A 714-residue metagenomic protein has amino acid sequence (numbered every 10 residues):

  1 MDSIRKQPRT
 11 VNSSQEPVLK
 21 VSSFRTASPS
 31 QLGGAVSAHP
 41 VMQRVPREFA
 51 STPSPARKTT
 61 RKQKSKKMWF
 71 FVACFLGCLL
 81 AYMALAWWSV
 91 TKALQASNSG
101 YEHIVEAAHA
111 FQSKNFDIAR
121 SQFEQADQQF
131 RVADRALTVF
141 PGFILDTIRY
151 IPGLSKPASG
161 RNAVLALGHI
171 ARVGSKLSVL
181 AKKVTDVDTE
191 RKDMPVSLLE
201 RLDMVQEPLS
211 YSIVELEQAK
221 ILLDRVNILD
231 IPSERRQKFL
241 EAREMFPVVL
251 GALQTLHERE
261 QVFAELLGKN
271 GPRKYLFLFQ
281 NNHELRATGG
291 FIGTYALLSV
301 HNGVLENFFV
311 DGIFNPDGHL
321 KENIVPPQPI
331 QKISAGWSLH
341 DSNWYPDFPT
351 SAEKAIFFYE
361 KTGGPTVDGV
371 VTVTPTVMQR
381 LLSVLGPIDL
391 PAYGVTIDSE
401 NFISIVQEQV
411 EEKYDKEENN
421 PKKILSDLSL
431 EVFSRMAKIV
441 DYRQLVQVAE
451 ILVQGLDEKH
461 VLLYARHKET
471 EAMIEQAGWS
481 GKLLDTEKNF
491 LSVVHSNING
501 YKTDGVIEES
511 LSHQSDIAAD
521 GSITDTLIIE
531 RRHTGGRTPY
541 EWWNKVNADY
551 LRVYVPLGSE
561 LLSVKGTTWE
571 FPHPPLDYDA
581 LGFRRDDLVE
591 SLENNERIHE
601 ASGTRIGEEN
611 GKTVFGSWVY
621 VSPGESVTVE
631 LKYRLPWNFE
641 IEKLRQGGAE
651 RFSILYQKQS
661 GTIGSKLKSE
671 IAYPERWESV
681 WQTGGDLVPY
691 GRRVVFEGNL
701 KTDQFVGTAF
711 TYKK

Functional and structural regions predicted by a protein language model:
M1-T59: N-terminal targeting leaders characterized by basic, low-complexity, disordered sequences that direct proteins
K58-F70: Short, low-complexity patches enriched in S/T/P/G
F70-A86: Hydrophobic membrane-insertion alpha-helices, especially the h-region of bacterial N-terminal signal peptides
S89-V300, K422-L425, F433-L484: Non-catalytic accessory/assembly modules
E200, E207, E265-F279, E284-G289 (+4 more regions): Lumenal/extracellular ectodomains and adaptor appendage modules of the eukaryotic vesicle/secretory system
K354-G364: Short, well-structured alpha-helical segments in soluble
V370: Expand to "…catalyze enediolate/carbanion chemistry for C-C bond making/breaking, isomerization, decarboxylation
